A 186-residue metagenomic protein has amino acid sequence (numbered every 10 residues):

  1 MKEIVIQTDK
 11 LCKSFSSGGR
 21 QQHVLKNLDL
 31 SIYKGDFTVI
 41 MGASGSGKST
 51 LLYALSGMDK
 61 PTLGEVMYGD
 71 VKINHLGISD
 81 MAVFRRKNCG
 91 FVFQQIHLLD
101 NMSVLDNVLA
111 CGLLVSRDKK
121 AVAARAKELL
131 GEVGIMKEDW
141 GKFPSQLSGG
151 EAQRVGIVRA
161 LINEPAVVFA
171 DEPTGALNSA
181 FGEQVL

Functional and structural regions predicted by a protein language model:
S56: Helix-to-loop junction immediately C-terminal to a conserved catalytic motif
G64-K72: Conserved ABC transporter NBD signature motif
V71-K72, K120-E138: Conserved ABC ATPase "signature" region
M102-C111: Short coil-to-helix segment of the ABC ATPase nucleotide-binding domain corresponding to the Q-loop/switch region
F143-L147, E151-Q153: Conserved ABC ATPase signature
E164: Conserved catalytic motifs of ABC-family nucleotide-binding domains
V168-D171: Catalytic Walker B motif of ABC-type/P-loop ATPase nucleotide-binding domains
